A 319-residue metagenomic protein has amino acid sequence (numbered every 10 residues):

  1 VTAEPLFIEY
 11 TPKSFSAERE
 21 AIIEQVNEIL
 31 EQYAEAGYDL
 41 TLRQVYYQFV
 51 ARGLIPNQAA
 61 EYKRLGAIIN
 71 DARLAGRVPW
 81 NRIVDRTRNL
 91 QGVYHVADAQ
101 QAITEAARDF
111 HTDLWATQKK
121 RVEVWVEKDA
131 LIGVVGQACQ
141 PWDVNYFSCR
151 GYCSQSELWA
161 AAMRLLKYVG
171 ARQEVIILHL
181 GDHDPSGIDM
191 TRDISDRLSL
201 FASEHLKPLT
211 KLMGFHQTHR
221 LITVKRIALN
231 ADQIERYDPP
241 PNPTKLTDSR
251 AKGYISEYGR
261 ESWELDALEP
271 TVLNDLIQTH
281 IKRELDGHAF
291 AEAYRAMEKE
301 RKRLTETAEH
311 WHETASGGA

Functional and structural regions predicted by a protein language model:
V1-V175, I188-A319: Nucleic-acid enzyme cleavage-core boundary/entry regions
D184: Catalytic metal-binding/acid-base residues of hydrolase active sites
